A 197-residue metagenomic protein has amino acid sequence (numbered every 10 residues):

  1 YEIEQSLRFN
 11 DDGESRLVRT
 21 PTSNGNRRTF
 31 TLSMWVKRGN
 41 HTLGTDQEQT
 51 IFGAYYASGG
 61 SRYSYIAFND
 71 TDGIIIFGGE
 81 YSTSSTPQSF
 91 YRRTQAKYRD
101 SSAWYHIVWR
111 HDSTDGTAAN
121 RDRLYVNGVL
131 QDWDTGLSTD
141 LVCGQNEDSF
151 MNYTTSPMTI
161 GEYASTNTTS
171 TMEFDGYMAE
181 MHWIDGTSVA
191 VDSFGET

Functional and structural regions predicted by a protein language model:
Y1-V189, E196: Extracellular glycan-associated modules
